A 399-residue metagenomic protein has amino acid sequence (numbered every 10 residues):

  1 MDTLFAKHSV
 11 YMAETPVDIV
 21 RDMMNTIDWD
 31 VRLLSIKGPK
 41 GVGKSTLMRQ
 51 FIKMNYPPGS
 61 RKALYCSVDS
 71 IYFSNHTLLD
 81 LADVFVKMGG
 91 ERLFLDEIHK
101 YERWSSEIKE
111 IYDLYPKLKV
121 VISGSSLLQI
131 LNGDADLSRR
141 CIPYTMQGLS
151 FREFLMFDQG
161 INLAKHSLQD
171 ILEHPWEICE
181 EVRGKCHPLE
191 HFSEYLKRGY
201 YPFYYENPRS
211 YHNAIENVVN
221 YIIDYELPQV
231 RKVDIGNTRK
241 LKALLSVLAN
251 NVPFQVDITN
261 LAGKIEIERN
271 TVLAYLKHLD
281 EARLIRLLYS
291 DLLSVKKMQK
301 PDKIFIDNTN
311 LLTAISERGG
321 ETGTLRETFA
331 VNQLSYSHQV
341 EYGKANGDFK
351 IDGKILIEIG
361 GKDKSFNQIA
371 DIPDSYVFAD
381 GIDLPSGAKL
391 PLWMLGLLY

Functional and structural regions predicted by a protein language model:
M1-T26: N-terminal pre-Walker A segment at the start of P-loop NTPase domains
D2, K7-V10, N132-L241, L245: Interdomain motor-coupling "hinge/lid" segment immediately C-terminal to the ATP-binding subdomain of NTP-driven enzymes
I36: Hydrophobic anchor at the beta1->P-loop junction of P-loop NTPases
K44-S45: Conserved lysine of the Walker
S60-G89: Short glycine-rich substrate-engagement loop in P-loop NTPases that contacts/grips substrate
F94, K119-S125, T145: Structural recognition of the conserved hydrophobic beta-strand(s) that form the central parallel beta-sheet of P-loop
Y205-N346: Accessory nucleic acid-recognition modules appended to NTPase machines
A330, L334, F349-S365: Conserved catalytic cores of phosphodiester-cleaving nucleases, focusing on short active-site segments
